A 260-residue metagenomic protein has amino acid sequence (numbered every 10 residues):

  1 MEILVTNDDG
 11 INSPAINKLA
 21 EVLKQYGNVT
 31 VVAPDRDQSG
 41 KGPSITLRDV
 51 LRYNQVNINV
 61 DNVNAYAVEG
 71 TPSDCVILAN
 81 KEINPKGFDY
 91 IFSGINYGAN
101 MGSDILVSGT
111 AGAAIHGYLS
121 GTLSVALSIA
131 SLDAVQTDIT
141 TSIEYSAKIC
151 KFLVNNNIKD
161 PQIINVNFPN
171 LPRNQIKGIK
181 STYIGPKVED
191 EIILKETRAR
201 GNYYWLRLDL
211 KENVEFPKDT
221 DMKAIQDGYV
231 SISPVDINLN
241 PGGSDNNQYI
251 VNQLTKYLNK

Functional and structural regions predicted by a protein language model:
I3, P14-E82, K86-G87: A cross-family phosphate/adenosyl-ligand binding-site feature
V5-N12, D104-I105: Short, glycine-rich nucleotide/cofactor-binding loops
A99-S108: Glycine/threonine-rich flexible loop motifs
A113-Y118: Hydrophobic/aromatic ligand-binding patch that stacks against planar heteroaromatic rings of cofactors or nucleotides
V125-F152: Short, glycine-/small-residue-rich phosphate/pyrophosphate-handling segment
A147-Q175: A charged, well-structured terminal subsegment
K159, P169-K260: C-terminal accessory domains and tails appended to enzymatic cores
